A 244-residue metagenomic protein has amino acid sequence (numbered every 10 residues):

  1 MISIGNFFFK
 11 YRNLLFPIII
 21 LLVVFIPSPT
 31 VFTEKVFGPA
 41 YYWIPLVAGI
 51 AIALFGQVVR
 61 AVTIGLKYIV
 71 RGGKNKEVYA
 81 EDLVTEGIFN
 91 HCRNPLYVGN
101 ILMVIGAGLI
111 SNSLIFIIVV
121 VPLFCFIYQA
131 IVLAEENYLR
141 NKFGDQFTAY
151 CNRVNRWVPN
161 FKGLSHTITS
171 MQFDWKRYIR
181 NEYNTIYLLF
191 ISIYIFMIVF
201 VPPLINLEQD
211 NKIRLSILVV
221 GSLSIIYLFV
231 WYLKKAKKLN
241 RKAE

Functional and structural regions predicted by a protein language model:
M1-E86, L102-E244: Membrane-anchoring alpha-helices and their flanking helix-loop junctions
V84-N94: Short, amphipathic, aromatic/basic-enriched membrane-interface segments that mark the entry/exit of transmembrane
C92-V98, L102: Conserved SAM-binding loop
